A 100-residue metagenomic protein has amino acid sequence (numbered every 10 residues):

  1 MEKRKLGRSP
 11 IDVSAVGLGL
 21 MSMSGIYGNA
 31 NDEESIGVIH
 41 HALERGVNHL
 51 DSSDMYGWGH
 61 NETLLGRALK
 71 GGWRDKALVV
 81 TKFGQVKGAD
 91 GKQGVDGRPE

Functional and structural regions predicted by a protein language model:
M1-L78, K87: N-terminal binding-site loop/beta-alpha segment at the start of enzyme catalytic domains that lines or forms
F83-Q85: Active-site PLP-lysine loop of aminotransferase-like
A89-Q93: Short acidic, glycine/proline-rich loop/turn micro-motifs
V95-E100: Glycine-rich anion/phosphate-binding loops
